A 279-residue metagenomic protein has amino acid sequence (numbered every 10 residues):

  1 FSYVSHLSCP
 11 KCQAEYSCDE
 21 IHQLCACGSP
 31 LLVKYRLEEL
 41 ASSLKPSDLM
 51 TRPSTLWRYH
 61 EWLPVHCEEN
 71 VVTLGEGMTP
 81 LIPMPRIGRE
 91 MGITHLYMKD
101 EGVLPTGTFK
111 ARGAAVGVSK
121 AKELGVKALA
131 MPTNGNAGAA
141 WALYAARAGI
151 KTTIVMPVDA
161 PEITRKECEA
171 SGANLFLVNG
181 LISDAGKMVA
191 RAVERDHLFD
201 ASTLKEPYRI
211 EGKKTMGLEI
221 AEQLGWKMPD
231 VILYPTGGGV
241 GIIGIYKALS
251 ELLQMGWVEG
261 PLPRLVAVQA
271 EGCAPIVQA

Functional and structural regions predicted by a protein language model:
F1-A279: PLP-dependent amino-acid enzyme catalytic core
